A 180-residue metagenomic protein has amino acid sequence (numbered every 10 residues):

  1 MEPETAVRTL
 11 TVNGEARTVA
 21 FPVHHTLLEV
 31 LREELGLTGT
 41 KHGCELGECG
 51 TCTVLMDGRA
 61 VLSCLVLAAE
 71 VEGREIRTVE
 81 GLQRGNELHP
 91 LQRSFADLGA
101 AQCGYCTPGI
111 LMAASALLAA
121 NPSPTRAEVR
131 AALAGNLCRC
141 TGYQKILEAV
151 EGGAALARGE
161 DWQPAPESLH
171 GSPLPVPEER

Functional and structural regions predicted by a protein language model:
M1-R180: Signature of N-terminal electron-transfer/Fe-S-associated modules in redox systems
